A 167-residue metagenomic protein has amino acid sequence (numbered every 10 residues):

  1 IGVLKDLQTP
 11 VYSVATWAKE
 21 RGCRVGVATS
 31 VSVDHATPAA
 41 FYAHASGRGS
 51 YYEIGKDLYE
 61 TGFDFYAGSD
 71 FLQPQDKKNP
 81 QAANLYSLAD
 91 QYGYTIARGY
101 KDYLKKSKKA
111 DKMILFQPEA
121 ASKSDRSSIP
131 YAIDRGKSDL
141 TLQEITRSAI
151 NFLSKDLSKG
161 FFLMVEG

Functional and structural regions predicted by a protein language model:
I1-Q8, A15-L140, E144-I145: Surface-exposed loop and adjacent secondary-structure segments within mature catalytic domains
K19, L58-E60, A149-K159: Glycine-rich phosphate/diphosphate-binding loops that line cofactor/substrate pockets in enzymes
S158-G167: Short acidic, glycine-rich surface-loop motifs adjacent to enzyme active sites
